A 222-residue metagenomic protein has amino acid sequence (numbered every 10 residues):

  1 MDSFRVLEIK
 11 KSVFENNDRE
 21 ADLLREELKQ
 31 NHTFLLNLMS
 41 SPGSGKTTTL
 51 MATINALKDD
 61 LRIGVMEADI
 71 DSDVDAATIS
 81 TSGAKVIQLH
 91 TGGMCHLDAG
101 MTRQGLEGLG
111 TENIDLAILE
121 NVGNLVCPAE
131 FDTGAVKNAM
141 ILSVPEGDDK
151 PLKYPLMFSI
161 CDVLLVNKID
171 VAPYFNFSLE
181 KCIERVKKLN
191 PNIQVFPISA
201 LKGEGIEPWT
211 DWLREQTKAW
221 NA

Functional and structural regions predicted by a protein language model:
S3-E26, N31-M39, S44, T48 (+3 more regions): Nucleotide-state-sensitive switch-loop elements of NTP-binding domains
T49, D98, K150-K153, S178 (+1 more regions): Residues at alpha-helix caps and immediate loop-helix transition turns in enzyme cores, especially N- and C-cap
D60-L61, E112, L164, N192-I193 (+1 more regions): Secondary-structure boundary/capping positions in well-ordered alpha/beta enzyme cores
D69, N167, S199: Active-site glycine-centered loops adjacent to acidic/histidine catalytic or metal-binding residues that shape
H90, L142, S199: Residues at the C-termini of beta-strands that transition into short coil/loop
P128-A135, V144-N192: Conserved C-terminal guanine-recognition region of P-loop GTPase G domains, centered on the G4
A172-A222: Canonical P-loop GTPase G-domain recognition
